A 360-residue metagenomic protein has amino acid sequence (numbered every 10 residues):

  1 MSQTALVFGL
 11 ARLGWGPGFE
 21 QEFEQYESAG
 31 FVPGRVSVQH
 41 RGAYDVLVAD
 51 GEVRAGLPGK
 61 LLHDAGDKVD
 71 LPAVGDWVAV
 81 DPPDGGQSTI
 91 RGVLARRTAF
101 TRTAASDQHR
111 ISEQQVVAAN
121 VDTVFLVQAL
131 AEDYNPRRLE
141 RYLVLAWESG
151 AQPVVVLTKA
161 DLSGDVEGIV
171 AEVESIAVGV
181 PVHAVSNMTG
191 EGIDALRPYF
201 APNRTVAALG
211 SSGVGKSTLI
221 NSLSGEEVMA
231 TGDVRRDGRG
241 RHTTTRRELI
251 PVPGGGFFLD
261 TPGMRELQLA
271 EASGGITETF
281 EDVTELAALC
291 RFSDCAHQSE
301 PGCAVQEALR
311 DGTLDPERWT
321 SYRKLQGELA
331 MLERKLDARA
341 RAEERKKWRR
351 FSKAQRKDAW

Functional and structural regions predicted by a protein language model:
M1-L10, G30, K60, G66-D84 (+5 more regions): Helix-rich effector regions associated with P-loop NTPase G domains
A29-G42: Structural detector for short beta-strands of small beta-barrel domains
Y44-V48, A55, V80, I90: SH3/SH3-like beta-barrel fold
D45-L47, A73-V74, Q87-T89, S112 (+2 more regions): Switch/coupling subdomain of P-loop NTPase systems
L126-A129, V156-T158: Conserved beta-strand segments of the P-loop GTPase G domain that flank and frequently precede/overlap
Q152, K159-V214: Canonical P-loop GTPase G-domain recognition
K216-G232: A conserved segment at the C-terminal end of the G1
